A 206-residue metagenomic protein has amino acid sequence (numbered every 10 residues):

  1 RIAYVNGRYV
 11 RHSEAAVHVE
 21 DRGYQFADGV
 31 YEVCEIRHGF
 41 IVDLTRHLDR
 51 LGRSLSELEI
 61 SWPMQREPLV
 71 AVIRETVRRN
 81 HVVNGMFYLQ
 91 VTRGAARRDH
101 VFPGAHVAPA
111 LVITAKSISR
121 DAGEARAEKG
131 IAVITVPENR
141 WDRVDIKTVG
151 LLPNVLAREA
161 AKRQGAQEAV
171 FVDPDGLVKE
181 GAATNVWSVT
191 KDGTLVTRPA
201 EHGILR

Functional and structural regions predicted by a protein language model:
R1-V170, P174-L177: Conserved alpha/beta cores of soluble small-molecule-handling proteins
V170, L177-R206: Glycine- and Gly-Pro-enriched alpha-helical subdomains that act as flexible, kink-prone "lid/hinge" or packing modules
